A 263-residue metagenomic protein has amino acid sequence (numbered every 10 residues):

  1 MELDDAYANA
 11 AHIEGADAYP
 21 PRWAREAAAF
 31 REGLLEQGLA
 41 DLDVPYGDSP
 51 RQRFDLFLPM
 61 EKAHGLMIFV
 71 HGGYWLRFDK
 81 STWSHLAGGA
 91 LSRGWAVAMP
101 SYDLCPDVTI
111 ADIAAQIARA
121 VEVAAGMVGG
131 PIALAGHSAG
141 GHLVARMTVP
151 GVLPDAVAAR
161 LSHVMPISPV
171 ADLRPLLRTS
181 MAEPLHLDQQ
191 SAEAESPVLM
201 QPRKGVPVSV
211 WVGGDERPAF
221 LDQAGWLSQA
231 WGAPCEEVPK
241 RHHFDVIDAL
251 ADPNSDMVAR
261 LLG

Functional and structural regions predicted by a protein language model:
N9-E61: N-terminal cap/lid segment of alpha/beta-hydrolase-fold proteins
A24, A28, K80, S84 (+2 more regions): Short, surface-exposed alpha-helical segments at coil->helix boundaries
R53, M60-A90: Short, surface-exposed "cap/lid" segments of acyl-processing enzymes
F78-A87, A98-A133: Catalytic nucleophile-loop/oxyanion-hole region of alpha/beta-hydrolase and closely related hydrolase-like folds
R119-A182: Primarily recognizes the serine-hydrolase "nucleophile elbow" in alpha/beta-hydrolase and SGNH/GDSL folds
H163-L177, Q189-W226: The feature captures the conserved acid-bearing segment of alpha/beta-hydrolase catalytic domains
L221, G225-S228, G232-G263: C-terminal catalytic histidine-bearing segment of alpha/beta-hydrolase fold enzymes
